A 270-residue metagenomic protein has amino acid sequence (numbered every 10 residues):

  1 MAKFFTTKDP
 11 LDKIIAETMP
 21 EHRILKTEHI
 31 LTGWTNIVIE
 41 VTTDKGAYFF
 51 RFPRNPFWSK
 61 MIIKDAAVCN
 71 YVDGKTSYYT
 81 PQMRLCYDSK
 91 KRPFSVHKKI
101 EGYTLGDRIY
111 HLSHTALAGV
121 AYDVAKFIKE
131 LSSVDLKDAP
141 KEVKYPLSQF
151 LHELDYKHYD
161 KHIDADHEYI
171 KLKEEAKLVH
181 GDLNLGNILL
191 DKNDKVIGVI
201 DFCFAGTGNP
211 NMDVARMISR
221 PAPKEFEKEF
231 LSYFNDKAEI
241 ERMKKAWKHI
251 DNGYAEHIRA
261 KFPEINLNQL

Functional and structural regions predicted by a protein language model:
K3, K228, S232-D236, N252-L270: ATP/Mg2+ or Mg2+-diphosphate-binding catalytic cores that bind nucleotide phosphates or diphosphates via glycine-rich
T6-H22, A116-L117, A121-Y122, E130-G181 (+2 more regions): An alpha-helical support segment within catalytic cores of ATP-dependent transferases
K8-D12, A66, K224-K228: Short, surface-exposed alpha-helical segments at coil->helix boundaries
L25-E142, K173, L178: ATP-binding pocket architecture of kinase catalytic cores
T42-Y48, L190-I197: Active-site beta-strand-loop-beta-strand hairpin of nuclease catalytic cores that positions key catalytic residues
A66, K99, G181-L183, F202 (+1 more regions): Generic detector of well-ordered alpha-helical packing
A176-L178, D191-E239: Active-site Asp-x-Gly
G186-N187: Conserved protein-kinase catalytic-loop position immediately C-terminal to the HRD catalytic Asp
